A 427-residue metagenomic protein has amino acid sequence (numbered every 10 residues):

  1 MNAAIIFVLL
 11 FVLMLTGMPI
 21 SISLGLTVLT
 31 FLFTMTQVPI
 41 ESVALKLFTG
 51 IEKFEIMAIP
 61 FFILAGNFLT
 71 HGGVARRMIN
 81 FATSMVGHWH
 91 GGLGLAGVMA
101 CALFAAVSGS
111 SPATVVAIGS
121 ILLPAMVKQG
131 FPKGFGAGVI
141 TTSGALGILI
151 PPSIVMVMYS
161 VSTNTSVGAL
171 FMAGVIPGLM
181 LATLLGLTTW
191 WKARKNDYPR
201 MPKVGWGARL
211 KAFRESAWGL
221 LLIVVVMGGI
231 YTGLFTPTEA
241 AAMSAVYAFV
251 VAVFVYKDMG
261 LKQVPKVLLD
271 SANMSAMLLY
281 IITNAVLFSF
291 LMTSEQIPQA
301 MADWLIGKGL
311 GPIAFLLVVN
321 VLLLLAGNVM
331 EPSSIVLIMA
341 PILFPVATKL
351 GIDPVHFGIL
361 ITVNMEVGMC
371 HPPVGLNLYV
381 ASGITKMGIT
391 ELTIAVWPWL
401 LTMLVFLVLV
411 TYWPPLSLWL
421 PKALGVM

Functional and structural regions predicted by a protein language model:
M1-M427: Alpha-helical transmembrane segments of multi-pass membrane transport proteins
